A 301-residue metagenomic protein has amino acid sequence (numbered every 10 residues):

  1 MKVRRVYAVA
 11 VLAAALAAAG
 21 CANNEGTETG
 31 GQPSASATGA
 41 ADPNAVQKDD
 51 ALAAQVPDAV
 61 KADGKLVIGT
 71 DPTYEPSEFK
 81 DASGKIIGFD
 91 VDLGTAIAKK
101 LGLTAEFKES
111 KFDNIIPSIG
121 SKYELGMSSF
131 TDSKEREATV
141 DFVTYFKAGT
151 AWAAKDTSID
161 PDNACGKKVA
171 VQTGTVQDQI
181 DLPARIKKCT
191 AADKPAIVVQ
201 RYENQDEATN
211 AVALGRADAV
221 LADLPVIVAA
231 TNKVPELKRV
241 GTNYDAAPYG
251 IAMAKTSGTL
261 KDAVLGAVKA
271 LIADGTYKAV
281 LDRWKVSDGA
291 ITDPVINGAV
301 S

Functional and structural regions predicted by a protein language model:
A17-G20: C-terminal motif of bacterial Sec signal peptides marking the signal peptidase cleavage site
A22-E25: Bacterial signal peptide processing site
G30-G126: Extracytoplasmic small-molecule ligand-binding "clamshell" domains of the periplasmic binding protein/Venus flytrap
A41-A51, Q55-V56, I180-V199, K269-S301: Ligand-binding clefts/hinges and TM-proximal coupling segments of bilobed small-molecule sensing domains
I86-K99, F130-D132, A148-N204, A219 (+1 more regions): Bilobed "Venus flytrap"/periplasmic-binding protein-like clamshell domains and structurally analogous long
T104-A164: Acidic, polar ligand-binding/catalytic clefts
F130-E137, A213-A246: A ligand-binding cleft/hinge motif common to bilobed small-molecule-binding domains
F146-A151, V228, N232-K269, S287-S301: Periplasmic-binding protein-like
